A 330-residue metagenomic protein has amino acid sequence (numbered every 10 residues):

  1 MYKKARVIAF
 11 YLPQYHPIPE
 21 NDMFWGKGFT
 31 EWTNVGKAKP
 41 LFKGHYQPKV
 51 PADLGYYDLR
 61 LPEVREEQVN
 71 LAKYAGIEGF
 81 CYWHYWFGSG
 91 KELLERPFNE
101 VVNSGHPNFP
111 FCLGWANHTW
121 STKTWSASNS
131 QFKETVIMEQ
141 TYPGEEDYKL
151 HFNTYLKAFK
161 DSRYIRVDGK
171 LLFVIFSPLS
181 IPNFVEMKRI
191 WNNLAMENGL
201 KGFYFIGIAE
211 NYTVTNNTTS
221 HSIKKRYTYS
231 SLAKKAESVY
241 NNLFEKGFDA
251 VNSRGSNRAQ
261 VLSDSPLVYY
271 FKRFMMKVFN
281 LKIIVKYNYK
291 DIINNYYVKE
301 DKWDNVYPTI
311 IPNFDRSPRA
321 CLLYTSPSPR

Functional and structural regions predicted by a protein language model:
Y2-L61: N-terminal regions that are enriched for targeting/export leaders and immediately downstream pro/stem segments
I8, F184, I190-L323: Aromatic-lined glycan-binding groove of carbohydrate-active enzymes
A9, A72, G169, P308: Conserved, mostly hydrophobic/aromatic
Y15, Y56-E63, H84-R96, S180-N183 (+2 more regions): Acidic-and-aromatic substrate-binding clefts and catalytic sites of carbohydrate-active enzymes
Q68-K73, F80-C81, F87-L113: Aromatic-lined substrate-binding rim segments of carbohydrate-active enzymes
G105-V136: Substrate-binding cleft and catalytic face of glycoside hydrolase catalytic domains, especially the flexible beta-alpha
Q140-R166: An active-site-proximal structural segment forming one wall of the substrate-binding cleft that immediately precedes
Y324-P329: Conserved small/polar residues in nucleotide/adenosyl-binding loops
